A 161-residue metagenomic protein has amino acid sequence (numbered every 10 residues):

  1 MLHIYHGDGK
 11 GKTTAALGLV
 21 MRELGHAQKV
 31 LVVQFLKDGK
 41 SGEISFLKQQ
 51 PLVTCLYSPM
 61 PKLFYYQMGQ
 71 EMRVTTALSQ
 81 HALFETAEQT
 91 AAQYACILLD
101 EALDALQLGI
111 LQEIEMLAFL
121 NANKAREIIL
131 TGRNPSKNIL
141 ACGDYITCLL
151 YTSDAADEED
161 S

Functional and structural regions predicted by a protein language model:
L2-T86: Conserved P-loop
K48, K137-C142: Short loop/helix-cap segments at secondary-structure boundaries that form the rim of catalytic
G69-L120: Phosphate-binding/switch loop-helix module in NTP-utilizing enzymes
Y94-C96, K124-I129: Loop/turn-to-beta-strand initiation segments
G132-S136: Short, polar loop motifs at secondary-structure junctions
C142-L150: A short helix-turn-beta junction within AAA+ P-loop NTPase domains corresponding to the substrate/partner-engaging
Y151-A156: Conserved small/polar residues in nucleotide/adenosyl-binding loops
